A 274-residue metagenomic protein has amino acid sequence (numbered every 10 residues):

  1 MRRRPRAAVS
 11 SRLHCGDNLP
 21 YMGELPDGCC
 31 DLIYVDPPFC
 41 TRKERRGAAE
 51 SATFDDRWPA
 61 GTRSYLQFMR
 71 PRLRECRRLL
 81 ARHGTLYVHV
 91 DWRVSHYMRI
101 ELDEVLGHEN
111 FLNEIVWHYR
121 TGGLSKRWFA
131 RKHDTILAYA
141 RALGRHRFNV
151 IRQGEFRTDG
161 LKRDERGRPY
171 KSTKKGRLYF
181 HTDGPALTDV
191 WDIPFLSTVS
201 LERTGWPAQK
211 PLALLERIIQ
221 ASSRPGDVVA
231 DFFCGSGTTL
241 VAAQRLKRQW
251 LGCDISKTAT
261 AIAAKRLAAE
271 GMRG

Functional and structural regions predicted by a protein language model:
M1-R273: Core catalytic lobe of class I
